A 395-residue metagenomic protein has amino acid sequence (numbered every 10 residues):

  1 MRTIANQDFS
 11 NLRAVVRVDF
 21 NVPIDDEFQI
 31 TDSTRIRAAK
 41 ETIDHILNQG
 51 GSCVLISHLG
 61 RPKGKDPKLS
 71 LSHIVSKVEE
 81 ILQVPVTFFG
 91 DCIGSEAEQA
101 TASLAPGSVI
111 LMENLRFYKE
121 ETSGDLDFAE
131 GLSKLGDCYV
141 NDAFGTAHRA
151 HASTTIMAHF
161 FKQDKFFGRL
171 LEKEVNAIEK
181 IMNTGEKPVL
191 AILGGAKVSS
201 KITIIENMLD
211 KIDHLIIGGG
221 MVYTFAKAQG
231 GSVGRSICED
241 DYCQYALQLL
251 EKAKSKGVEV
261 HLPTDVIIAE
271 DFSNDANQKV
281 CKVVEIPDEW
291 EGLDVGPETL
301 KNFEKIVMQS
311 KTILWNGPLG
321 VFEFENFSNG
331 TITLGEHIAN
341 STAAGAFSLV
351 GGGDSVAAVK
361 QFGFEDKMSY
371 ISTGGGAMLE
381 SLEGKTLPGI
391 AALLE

Functional and structural regions predicted by a protein language model:
M1-E395: Active-site loop-to-helix "anion-binding N-cap" substructures in soluble metabolic enzymes
